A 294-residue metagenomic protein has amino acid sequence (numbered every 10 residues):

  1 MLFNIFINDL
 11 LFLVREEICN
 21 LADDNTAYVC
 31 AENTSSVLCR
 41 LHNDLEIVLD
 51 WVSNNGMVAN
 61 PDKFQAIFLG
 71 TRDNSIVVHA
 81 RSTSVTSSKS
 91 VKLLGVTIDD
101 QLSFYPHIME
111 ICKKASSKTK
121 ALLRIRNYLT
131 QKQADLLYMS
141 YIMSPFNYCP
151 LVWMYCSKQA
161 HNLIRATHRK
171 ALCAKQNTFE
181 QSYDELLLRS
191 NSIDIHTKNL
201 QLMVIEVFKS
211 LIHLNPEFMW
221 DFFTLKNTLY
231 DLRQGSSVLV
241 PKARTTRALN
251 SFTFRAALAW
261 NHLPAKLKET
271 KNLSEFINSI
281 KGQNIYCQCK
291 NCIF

Functional and structural regions predicted by a protein language model:
M1, A22-D24, V52, L93-Q101 (+6 more regions): Short, conserved catalytic/metal-binding micro-motifs enriched in Asp/Glu and His
M1-E32: Active-site palm subdomain of RNA-directed nucleic acid polymerases
T26-D50: Catalytic palm subdomain of template-directed nucleic-acid polymerases, centered on the conserved carboxylate motif
E32-R40, V58, L102-I111, R126-L137 (+4 more regions): Conserved, non-catalytic sequence blocks in retroelement Pol enzymes and Pol-derived host proteins
N43, V58-V91: Short, conserved micro-motifs composed of acidic
L49-I67, L137, Q159-T224, T228: Short, charged alpha-helical motifs in flexible N/C-terminal segments and linkers
V85-V152: Basic, alpha-helical interaction scaffolds
E217-R255: Amphipathic alpha-helical
